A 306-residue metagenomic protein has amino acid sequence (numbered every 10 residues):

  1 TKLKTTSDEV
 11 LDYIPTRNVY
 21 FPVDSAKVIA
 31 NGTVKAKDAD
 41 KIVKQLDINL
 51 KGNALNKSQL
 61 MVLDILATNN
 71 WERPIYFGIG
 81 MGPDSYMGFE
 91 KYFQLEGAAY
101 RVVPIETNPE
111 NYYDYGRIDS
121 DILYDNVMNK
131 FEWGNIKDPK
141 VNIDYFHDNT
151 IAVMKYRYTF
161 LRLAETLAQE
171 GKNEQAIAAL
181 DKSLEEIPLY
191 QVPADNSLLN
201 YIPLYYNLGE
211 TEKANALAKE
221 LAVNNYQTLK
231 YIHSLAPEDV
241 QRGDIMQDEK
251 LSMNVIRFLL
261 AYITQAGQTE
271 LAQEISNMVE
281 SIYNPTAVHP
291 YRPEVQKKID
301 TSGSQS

Functional and structural regions predicted by a protein language model:
T1-S306: ER/secretory pathway lumenal C-terminal domains and tails of membrane proteins involved in glycoprotein biogenesis
